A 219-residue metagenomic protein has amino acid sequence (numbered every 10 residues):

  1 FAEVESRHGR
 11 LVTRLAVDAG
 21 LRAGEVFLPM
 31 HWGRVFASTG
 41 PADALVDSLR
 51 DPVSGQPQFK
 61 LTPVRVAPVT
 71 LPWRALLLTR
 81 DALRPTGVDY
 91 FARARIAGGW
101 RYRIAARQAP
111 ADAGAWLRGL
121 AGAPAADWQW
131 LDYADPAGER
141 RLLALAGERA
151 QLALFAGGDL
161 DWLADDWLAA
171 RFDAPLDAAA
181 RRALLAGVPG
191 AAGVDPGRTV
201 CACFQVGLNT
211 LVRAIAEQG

Functional and structural regions predicted by a protein language model:
F1, L15, V26, V64 (+5 more regions): Long, contiguous hydrophobic alpha-helical segments, chiefly transmembrane helices and signal peptides
A2-A126, L131-D135, L143-A144: Long, contiguous, secondary-structure-rich segments that constitute the structural scaffold of globular domains
L28, D161, A214-A216: A generic "cationic amphipathic patch" detector
P52, A67-V69, R171-P175, A214-Q218: Change "in soluble alpha/beta enzymes" to "in soluble alpha/beta proteins
R95-L185, A191-D195: C-terminal catalytic lobe of FAD-dependent flavoproteins
A183-G219: C-terminal accessory/binding modules appended to enzymatic or scaffolding proteins
